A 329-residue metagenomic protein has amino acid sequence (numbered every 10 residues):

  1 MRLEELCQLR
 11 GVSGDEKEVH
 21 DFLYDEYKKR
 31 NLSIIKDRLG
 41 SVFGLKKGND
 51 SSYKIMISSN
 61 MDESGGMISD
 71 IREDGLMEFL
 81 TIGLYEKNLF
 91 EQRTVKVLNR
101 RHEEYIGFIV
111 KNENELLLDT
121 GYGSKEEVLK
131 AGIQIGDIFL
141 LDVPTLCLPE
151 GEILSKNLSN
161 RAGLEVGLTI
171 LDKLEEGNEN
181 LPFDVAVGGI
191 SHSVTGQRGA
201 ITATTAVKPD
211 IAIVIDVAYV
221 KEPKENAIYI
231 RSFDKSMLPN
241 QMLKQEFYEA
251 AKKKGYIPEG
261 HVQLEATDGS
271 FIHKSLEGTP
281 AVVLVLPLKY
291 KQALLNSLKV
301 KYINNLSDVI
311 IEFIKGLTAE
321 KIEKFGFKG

Functional and structural regions predicted by a protein language model:
M1-G329: N-terminal hydrophobic/helix-forming segments and targeting peptides
